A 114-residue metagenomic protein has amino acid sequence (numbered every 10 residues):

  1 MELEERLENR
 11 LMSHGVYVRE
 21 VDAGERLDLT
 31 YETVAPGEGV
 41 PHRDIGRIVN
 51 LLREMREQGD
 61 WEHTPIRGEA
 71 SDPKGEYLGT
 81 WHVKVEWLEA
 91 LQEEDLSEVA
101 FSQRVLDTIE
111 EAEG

Functional and structural regions predicted by a protein language model:
M1-G114: Acidic, polar-rich N-terminal leader regions of halophilic archaeal proteins
